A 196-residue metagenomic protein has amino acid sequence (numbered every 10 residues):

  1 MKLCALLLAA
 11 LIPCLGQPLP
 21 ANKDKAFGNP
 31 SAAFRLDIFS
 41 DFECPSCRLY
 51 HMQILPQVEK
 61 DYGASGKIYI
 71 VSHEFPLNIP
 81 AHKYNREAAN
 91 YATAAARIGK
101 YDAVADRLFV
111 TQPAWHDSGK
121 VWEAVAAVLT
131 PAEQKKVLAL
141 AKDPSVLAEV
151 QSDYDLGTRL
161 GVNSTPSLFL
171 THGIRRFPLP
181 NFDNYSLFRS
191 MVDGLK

Functional and structural regions predicted by a protein language model:
A5-G16: Hydrophobic h-region of N-terminal signal peptides that target proteins for export in Gram-negative bacteria
A10, I38-D41: Processing junctions and N-termini across compartments
P18-F34, Y62: A short beta-strand-turn-helix
N29-S31, G63-S65, R159-N163: Extracellular/periplasmic catalytic domains that process cell-envelope and extracellular macromolecules
A32, F42-A127, L195: Structural alpha/beta surface segment adjacent to cysteine/selenocysteine redox centers across thiol/disulfide enzymes
R35-I38, Y69-S72, S167-F169: Structural recognition of the beta-strand scaffold that forms the well-ordered cores of secreted hydrolase catalytic
L55, A124-K196: C-terminal cap of thioredoxin/glutaredoxin-like
